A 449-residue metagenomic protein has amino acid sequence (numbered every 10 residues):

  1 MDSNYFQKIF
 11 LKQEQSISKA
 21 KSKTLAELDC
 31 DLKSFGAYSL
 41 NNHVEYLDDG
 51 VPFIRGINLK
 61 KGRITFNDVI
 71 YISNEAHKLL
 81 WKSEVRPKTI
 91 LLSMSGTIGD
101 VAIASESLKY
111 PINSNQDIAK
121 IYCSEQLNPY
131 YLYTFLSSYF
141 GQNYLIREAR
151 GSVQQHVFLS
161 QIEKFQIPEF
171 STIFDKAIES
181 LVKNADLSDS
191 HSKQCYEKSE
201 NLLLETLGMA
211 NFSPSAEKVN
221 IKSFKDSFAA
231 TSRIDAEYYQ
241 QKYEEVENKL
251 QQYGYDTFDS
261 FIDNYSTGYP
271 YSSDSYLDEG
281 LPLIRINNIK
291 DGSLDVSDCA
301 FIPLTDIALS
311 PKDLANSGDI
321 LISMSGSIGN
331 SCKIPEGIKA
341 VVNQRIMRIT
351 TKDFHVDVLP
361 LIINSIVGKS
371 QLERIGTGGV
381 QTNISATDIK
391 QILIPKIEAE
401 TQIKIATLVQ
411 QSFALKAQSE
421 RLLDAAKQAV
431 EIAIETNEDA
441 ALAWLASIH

Functional and structural regions predicted by a protein language model:
M1-Y38, S171-G268, A399-H449: Non-catalytic DNA-recognition/assembly elements of restriction-modification systems
K23-N42, I57-P87, T257-S272, N287-S317: Sequence-specific dsDNA recognition surfaces
Y38-D48, R147-A149, P214-V219, Y271-E279 (+1 more regions): Short coil/turn segments at secondary-structure boundaries
H43-V51, R63-Y71, S83-V85, I103-Q116 (+4 more regions): Short, surface-exposed loop/turn microsegments at beta-strand edges and helix-strand junctions
R55, W81-K82, L92-T134, R285 (+2 more regions): A short beta-sheet element
L79-L80, S152, L309-S310, E336 (+1 more regions): A structural connector/turn signal
P111-A119, G151-I173, A340-M347, G378-T401: A short glycine-rich beta-alpha junction/loop motif
P129-Q142, D357-G378: Glycine- and charge-enriched low-complexity intrinsically disordered segments
